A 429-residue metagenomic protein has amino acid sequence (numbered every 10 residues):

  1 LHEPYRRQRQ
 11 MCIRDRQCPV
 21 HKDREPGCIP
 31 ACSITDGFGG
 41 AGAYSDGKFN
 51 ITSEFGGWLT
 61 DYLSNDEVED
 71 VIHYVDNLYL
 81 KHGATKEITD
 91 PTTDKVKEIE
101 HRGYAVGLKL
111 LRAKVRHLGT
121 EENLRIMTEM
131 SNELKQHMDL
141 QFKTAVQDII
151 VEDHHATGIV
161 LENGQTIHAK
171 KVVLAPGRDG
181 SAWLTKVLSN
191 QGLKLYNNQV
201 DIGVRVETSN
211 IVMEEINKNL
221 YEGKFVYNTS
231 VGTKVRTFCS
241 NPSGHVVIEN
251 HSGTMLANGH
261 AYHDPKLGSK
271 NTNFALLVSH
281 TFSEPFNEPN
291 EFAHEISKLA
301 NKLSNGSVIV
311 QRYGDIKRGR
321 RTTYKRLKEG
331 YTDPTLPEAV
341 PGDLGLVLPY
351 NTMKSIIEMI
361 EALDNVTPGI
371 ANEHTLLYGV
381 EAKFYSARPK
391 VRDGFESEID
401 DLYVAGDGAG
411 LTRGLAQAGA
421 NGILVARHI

Functional and structural regions predicted by a protein language model:
L1-R9, I13: Single conserved hydrophobic/aromatic residue that forms the stacking wall/gate of nucleotide- or nucleobase-binding
D15-M138, W183, N190: Conserved N-terminal/central alpha/beta ligand/cofactor-binding core
F142-H155: A conserved short coil-to-beta-strand element within the FAD-binding core of flavoproteins
V146, I159, T166-R178, L402-V404: Short hydrophobic core segments
K171-L220: Glycine-rich loop(s) and the adjacent beta-strand/alpha-helix scaffold that form part
W183-K186, G408-I429: A conserved FAD-binding loop/helix module that cradles the flavin
F225-Y331: FAD cofactor-binding and catalytic pocket of flavoenzymes
A339-T412, G419: A glycine-rich dinucleotide-binding beta-alpha-beta segment and adjacent secondary-structure elements that constitute
